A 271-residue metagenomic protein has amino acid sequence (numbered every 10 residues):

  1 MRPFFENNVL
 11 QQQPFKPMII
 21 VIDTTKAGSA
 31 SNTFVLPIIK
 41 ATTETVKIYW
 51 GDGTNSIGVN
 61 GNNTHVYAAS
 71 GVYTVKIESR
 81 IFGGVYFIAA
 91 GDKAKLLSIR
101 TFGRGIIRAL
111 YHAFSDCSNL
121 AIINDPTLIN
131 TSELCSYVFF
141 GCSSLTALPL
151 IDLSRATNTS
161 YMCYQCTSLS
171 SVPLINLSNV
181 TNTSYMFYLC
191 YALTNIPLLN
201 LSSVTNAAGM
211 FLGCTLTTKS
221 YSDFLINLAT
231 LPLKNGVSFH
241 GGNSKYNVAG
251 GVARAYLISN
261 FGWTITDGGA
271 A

Functional and structural regions predicted by a protein language model:
M1-Q11: Short, intrinsically disordered N-terminal pre-domain segments
V9-A271: Negatively charged
